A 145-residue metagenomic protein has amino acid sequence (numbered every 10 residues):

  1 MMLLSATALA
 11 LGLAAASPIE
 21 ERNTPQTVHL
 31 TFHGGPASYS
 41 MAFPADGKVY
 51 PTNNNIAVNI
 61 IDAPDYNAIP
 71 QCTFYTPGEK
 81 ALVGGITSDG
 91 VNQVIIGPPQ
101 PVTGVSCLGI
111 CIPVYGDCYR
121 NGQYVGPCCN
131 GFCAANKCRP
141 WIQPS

Functional and structural regions predicted by a protein language model:
M1-N23, S145: Fungal secretory targeting signals
R22-A42: N-terminal segment immediately downstream of the Sec signal-peptide cleavage site in secreted/extracellular proteins
A37-A42, K80-I86: Surface-exposed loop/edge segments in extracytoplasmic proteins
A37-D62, G131: Short, flexible N-terminal segments of the mature chain
D62-G84: Surface-exposed interfaces of beta-sheet-rich extracellular modules
L82-P99: Structured interaction patches on ligand/partner-binding surfaces of diverse proteins
V94-I112, W141: C-terminal beta-strand-rich structural cap/linker in extracellular carbohydrate-active enzymes
I112-P144: Secreted, short cysteine-rich peptides and small extracellular cysteine-rich domains stabilized by multiple disulfide
